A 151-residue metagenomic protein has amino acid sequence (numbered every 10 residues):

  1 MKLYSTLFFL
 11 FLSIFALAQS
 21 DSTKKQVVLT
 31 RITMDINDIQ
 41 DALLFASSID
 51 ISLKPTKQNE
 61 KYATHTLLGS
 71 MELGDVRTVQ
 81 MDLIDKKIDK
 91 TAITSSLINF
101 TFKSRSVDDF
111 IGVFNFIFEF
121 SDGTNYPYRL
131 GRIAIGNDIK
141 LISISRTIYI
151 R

Functional and structural regions predicted by a protein language model:
M1-S22: Bacterial Sec-dependent N-terminal signal peptides
Q19-R151: Regulatory, non-catalytic segments
